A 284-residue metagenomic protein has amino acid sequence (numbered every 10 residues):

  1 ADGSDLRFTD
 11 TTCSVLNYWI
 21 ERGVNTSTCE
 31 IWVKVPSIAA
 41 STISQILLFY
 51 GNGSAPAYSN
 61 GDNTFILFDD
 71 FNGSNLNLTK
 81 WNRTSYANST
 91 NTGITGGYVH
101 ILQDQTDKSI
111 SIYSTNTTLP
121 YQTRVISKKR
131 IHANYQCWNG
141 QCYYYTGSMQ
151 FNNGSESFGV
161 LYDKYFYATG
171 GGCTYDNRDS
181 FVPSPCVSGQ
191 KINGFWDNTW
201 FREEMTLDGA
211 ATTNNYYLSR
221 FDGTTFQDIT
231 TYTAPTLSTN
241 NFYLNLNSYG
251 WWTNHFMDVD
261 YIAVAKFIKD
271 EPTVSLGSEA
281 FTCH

Functional and structural regions predicted by a protein language model:
A1, S114-V125, K191-T199: Extracellular/lumenal carbohydrate-interaction signature centered on repeated Trp-anchored short motifs
A1-G73: Alpha-mannosidase-like glycoside hydrolase catalytic domains involved in N-glycan trimming, generalizing to other
Y50-G51, F68-N72, N254-D270: Extracellular, beta-strand-rich glycan-interacting domains
D70-T90, E271-P272: Short, tryptophan-glycine- and acidic/Ser/Thr-enriched carbohydrate-recognition patches
F71, S127, G194-Y232, I262: Carbohydrate-binding surfaces in secreted/extracellular proteins
I101-T174: Secretory/extracellular carbohydrate-interaction modules and structurally similar beta-sandwich "look-alikes"
Y175-R202: Short, aromatic/His-centered strand-loop micro-motif at the edge of beta-sheets
I229-D258: Flexible glycan-contacting loops in extracellular carbohydrate-active proteins
